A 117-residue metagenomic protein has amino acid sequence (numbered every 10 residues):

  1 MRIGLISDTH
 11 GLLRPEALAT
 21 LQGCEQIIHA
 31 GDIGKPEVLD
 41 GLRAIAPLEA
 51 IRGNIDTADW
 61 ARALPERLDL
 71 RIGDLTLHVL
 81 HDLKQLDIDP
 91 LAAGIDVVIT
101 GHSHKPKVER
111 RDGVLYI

Functional and structural regions predicted by a protein language model:
M1-L48, D56-D69, D74: N-terminal active-site segment of His-dependent metallophosphoesterases
D8, D32, G53, H81 (+1 more regions): Active-site glycine-centered loops adjacent to acidic/histidine catalytic or metal-binding residues that shape
E49, T76-H78, L83-I117: Conserved beta-sheet core of the metallophosphoesterase superfamily
G53-L64, V79-Q85: A broadly tuned preference for mixed-charge, low-complexity surface segments
